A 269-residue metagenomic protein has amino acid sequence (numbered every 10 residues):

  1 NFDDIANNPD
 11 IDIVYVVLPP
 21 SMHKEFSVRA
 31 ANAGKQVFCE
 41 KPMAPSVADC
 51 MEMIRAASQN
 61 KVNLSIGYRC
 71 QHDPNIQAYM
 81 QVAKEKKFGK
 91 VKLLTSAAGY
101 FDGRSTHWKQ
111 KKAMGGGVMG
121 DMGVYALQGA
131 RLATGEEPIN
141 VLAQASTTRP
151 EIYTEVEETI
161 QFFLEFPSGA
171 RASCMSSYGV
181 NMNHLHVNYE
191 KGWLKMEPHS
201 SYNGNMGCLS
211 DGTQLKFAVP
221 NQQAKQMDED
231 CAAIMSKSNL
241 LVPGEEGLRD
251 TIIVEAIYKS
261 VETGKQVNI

Functional and structural regions predicted by a protein language model:
N1-N7: Short acidic low-complexity segments
D3, D12, K92: Conserved acidic residues
I13-L18, M51, Q59, A232-I269: C-terminal helix-rich "cap/oligomerization" subdomain common to oxidoreductases
I13-P20, K24-Q71: Beta-strand-loop-alpha-helix segment that lines the small-molecule cofactor/substrate pocket of alpha/beta enzymes
C70-Y153, G264: Predominantly a Rossmann-like dinucleotide-binding segment in NAD(P)-dependent oxidoreductases
Q128-N203, K225-S238: Contiguous beta-strand/loop segments that form the cofactor/metal-binding neighborhood of enzyme cores
K216-D228: Active-site loop of classical SDR/Rossmann-like NAD(P)-dependent oxidoreductases, centered on the catalytic Tyr-X3-Lys
